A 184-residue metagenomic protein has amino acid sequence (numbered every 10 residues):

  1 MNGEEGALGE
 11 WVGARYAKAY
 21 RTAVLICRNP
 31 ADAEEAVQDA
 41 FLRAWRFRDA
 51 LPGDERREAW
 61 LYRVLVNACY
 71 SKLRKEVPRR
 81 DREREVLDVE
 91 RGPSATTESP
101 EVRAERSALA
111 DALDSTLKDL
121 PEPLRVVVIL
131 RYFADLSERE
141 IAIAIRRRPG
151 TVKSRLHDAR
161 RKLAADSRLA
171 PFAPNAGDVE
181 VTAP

Functional and structural regions predicted by a protein language model:
M1-R21, A31-V37, W45: A short, charge-rich alpha-helical start-of-domain segment used by transcription regulators
N2, G6-L8, I143-R146, R160-P184: C-terminal edge and immediately downstream basic/flexible tail or linker adjoining helix-turn-helix-like DNA-binding
A17, D49-R63, P149: Short, aromatic/basic-enriched loop-to-helix "N-cap" motif that marks the start of an alpha-helix at regulatory
E35-L42, E55-N67: Structural recognition of an alpha-helix C-terminal capping motif at a helix-to-coil junction
P52, R63-E85, E98, R106 (+3 more regions): Arg/Lys-rich amphipathic alpha helix in sigma70-family domain 2
V66, Y70, L124, R139 (+1 more regions): DNA-recognition helix of helix-turn-helix
S71, R79-A110, S137, A176-A183: Internal acidic/polar
V127-R131: A short pre-motif secondary-structure segment
